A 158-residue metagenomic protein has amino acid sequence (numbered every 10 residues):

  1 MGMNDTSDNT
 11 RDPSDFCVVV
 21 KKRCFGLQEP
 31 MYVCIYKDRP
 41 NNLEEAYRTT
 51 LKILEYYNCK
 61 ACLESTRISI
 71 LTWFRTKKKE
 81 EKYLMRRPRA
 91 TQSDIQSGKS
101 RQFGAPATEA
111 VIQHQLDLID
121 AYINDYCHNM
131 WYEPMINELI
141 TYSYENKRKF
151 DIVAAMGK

Functional and structural regions predicted by a protein language model:
M1-R86, A121-K158: RNase H-like, metal-dependent nuclease domains and their acidic two-metal-ion catalytic environment used
Y83-Y126: Short alpha-helix plus adjacent loop in nuclease-associated cores
